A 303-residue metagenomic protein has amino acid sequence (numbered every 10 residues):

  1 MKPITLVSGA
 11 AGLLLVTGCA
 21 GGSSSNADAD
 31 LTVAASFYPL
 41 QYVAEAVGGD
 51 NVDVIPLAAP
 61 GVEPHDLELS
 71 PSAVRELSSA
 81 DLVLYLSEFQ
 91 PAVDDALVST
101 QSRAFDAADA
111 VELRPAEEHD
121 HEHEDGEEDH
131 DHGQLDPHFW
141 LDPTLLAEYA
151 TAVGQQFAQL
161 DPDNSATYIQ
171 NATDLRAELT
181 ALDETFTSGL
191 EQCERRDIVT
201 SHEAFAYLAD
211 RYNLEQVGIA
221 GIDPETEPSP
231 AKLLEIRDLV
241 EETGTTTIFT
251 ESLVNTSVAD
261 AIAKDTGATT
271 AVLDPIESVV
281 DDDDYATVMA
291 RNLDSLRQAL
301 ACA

Functional and structural regions predicted by a protein language model:
K2-G12, V16-A303: Extracytoplasmic metal-acquisition and chelation regions
